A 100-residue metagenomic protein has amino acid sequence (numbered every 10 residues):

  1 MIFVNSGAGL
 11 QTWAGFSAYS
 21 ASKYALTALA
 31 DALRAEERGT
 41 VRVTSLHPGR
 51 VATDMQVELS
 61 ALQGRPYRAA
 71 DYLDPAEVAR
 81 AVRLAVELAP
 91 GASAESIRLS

Functional and structural regions predicted by a protein language model:
F3, T44: Rossmann-fold scaffold of SDR-type NAD(P)-dependent oxidoreductases
S6: Residue(s) in the substrate-gating loop at a strand-loop-helix junction that position the organic substrate next
Q11, A32-V41: Active-site-adjacent segment of SDR/Rossmann-fold oxidoreductases
Q11-S17: Active-site loop immediately N-terminal to the catalytic Tyr-X3-Lys motif of short-chain dehydrogenase/reductase
S22: Active-site helix of classical SDR
V41, R50-L59: Short beta-loop-alpha junction of Rossmann-like oxidoreductase domains
S45-L46, P66-S100: C-terminal helical subdomain
V57-Y67: Short glycine/proline- and charge-enriched loop/turn segments that cap or connect secondary-structure elements
